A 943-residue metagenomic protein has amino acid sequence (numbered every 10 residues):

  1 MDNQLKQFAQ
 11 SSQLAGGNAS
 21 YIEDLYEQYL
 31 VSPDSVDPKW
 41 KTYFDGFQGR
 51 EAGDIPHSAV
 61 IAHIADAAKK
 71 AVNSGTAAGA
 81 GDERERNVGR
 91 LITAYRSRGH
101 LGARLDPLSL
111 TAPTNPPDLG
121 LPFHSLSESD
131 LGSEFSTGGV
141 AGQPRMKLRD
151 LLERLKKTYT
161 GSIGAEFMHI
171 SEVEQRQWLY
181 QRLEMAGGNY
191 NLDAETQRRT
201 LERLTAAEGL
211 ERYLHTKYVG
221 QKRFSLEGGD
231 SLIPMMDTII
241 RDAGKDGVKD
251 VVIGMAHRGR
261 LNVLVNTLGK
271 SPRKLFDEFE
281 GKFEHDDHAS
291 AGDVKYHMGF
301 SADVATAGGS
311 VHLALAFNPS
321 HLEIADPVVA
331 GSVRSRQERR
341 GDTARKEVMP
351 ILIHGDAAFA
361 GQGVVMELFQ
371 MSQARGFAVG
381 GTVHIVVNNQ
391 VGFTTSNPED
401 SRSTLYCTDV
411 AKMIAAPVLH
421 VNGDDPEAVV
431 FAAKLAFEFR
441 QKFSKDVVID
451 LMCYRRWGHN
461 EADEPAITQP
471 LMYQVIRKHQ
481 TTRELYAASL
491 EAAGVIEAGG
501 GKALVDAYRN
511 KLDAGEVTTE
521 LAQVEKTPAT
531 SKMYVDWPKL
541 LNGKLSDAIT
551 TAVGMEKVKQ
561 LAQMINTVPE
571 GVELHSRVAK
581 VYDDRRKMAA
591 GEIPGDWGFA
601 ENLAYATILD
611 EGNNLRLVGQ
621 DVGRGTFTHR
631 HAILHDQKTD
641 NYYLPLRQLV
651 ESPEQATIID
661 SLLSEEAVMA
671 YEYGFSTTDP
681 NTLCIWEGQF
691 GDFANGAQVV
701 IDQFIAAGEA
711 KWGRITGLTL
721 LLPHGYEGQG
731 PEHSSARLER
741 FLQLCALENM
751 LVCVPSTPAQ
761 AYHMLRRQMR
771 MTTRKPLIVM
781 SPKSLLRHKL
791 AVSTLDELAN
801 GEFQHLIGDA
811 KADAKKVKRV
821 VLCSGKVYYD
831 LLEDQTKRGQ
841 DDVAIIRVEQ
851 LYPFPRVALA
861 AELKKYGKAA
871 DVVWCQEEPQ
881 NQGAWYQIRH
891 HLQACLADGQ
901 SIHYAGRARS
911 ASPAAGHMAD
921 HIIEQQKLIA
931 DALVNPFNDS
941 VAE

Functional and structural regions predicted by a protein language model:
Q4-F47, E51: Subset of Sec-pathway N-terminal targeting signals
L5, Q10, F47-L232, V248: Extended, charge-enriched "interface" segments that sit outside catalytic cores
Q13-G16, G79, R223-D230, H312-E323 (+14 more regions): Alpha-helix capping and helix-loop boundary segments enriched in small/acidic/polar residues
E83-T93, H100-S133, E153, E174 (+3 more regions): Flexible, glycine-rich loop/tail regions that form catalytic "lids" or insertion modules at the edges of active sites
G188-L210, G281-A330, R334-G341, P645 (+3 more regions): Active-site cores of enzymes that catalyze phosphoryl transfer or operate on phosphate-rich substrates
Y213-R273, R586, A590, G595-N614: Active-site pocket-lining segments that scaffold enzyme catalytic pockets across diverse folds
K249-A415, L419, F627-D679: Cofactor-binding active-site loop characterized by glycine-rich and histidine/acidic residues
T394-T404, K412-V448, M452-G458, A466: Conserved phosphate-handling catalytic cores of large alpha/beta enzymes
